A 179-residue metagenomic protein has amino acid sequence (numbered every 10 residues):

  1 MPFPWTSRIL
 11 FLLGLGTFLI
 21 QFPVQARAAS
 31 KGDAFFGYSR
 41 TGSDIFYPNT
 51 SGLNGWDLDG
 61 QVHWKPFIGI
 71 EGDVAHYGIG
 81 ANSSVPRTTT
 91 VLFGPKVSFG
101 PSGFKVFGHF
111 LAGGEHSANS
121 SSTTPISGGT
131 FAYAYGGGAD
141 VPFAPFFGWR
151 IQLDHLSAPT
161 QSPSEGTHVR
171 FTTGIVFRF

Functional and structural regions predicted by a protein language model:
M1-S30: Cleavable N-terminal export/targeting peptides
A28-S43, V106-A112, H168: Transmembrane beta-strand segments of Gram-negative outer membrane beta-barrel proteins
R40-D44, N119-S122, S157-A158: Extracytoplasmic loops and strand-loop junctions of Gram-negative outer membrane beta-barrel proteins
T41-L58, G128-F131: Surface-exposed strand-loop-strand hairpins of Gram-negative outer-membrane beta-barrel proteins
D44-L53, G80-R87, S102, T160-G166: Solvent-exposed loop/turn segments connecting transmembrane beta-strands in outer-membrane beta-barrel proteins
D59-T124, T130-G136, V141-F146, H168-F179: Gram-negative (and chloroplast) outer-membrane scaffold detector with strong preference for beta-barrel transmembrane
G148-R150: Extracellular beta-propeller repeat domains
